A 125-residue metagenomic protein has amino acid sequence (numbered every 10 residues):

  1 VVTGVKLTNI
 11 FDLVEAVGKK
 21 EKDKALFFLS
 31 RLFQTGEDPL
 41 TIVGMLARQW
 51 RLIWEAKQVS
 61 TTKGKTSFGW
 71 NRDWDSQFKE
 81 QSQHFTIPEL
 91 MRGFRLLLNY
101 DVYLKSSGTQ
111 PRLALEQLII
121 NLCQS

Functional and structural regions predicted by a protein language model:
V1-V5: TPR-adjacent "capping" and linker segments in tetratricopeptide-repeat scaffold/adaptor proteins
K6-D12, A16, K22-S125: C-terminal alpha-helical interaction modules of replication/initiation AAA+ assemblies
